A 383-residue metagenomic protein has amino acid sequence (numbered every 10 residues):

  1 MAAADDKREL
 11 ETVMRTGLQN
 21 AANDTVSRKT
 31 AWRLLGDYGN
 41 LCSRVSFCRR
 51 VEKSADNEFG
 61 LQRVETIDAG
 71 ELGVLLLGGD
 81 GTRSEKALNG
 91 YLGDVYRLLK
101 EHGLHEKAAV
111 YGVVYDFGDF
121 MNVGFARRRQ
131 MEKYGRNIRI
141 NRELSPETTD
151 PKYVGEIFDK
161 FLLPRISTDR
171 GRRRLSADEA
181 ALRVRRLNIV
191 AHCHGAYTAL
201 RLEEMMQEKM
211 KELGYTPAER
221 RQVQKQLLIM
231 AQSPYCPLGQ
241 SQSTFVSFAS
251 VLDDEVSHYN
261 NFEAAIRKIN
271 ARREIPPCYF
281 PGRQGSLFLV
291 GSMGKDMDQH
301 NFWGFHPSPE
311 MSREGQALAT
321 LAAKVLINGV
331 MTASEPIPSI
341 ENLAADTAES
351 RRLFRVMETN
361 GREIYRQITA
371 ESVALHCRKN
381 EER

Functional and structural regions predicted by a protein language model:
A2-S43, A191-L200, E212: Helix-enriched interaction subdomains in cytosolic or periplasmic regions, typified by TIR/SEFIR signaling/NADase cores
T16-V184, N342-D346, F354, Y365-Q367 (+1 more regions): Active-site catalytic motif of lipid deacylating hydrolases and related acyltransferases
Y38-V45, E71-V74, V110, R185-L187 (+5 more regions): Extended low-polarity, hydrophobic cluster-rich segments
V74-L76, A109-V113, I229, F245-F248 (+1 more regions): Conserved beta-strand scaffold positions in the cores of enzyme catalytic domains, especially in NTP/NDP-utilizing
G78, P234-R383: Lipolytic serine-hydrolase domain surface
L98-L104, A218-V223, K268-I269: Short, conserved catalytic or adaptor-binding loops enriched in Gly and charged residues
K100, Q207, K211, N270: Hydrophobic/aromatic-lined pockets within catalytic cores
E156-E263, R383: Serine-dependent carboxylesterase/thioesterase catalytic core of lipase-like alpha/beta-hydrolase/SGNH enzymes
